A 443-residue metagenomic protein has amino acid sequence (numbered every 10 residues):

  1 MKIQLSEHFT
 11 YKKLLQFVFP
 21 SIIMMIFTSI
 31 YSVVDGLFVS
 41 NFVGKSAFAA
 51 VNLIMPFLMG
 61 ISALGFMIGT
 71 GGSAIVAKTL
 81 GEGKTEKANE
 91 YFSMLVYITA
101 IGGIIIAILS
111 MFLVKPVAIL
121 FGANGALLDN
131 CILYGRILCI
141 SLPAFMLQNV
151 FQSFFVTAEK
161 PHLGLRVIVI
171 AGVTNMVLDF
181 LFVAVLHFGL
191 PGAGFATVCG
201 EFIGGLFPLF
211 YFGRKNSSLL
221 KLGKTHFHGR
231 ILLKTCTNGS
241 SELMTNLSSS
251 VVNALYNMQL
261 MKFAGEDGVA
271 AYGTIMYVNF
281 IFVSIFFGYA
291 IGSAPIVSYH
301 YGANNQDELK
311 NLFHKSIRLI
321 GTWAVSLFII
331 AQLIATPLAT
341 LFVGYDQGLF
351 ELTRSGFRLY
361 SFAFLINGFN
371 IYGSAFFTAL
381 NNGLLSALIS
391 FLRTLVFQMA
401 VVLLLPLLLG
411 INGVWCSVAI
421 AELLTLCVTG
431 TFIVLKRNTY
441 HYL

Functional and structural regions predicted by a protein language model:
M1-V18, V76-P143, V185-S240, V297-A363 (+1 more regions): Short alpha-helical transmembrane segments in multi-pass integral membrane proteins
S6-V43, P56-G71, I75, T79 (+5 more regions): N-terminal transmembrane alpha-helices
Q16-D35, I137, A171, G200-G204 (+4 more regions): Transmembrane helical elements of multi-pass membrane transporters/channels
S21, M25, L37, N41 (+17 more regions): Transmembrane alpha-helix boundary and packing residues in multipass membrane permease domains and related
I30-F48, A118-G125, L181-F188, L247-Y277 (+4 more regions): Helix-terminus/linker motif at the lipid-water interface of multi-pass membrane proteins
F48-I108, F145-L163, A271-A335, N367-I389: Small-residue-rich hydrophobic transmembrane alpha-helices
G60-A63, N175-F180, G205-L209, F280-S284 (+3 more regions): Hydrophobic transmembrane alpha-helices of multi-pass small-molecule transporters
G69, I137-V156, V167-N175, A193-L206 (+5 more regions): Short runs within selected transmembrane alpha-helices of multi-pass transporters and secretion channels
